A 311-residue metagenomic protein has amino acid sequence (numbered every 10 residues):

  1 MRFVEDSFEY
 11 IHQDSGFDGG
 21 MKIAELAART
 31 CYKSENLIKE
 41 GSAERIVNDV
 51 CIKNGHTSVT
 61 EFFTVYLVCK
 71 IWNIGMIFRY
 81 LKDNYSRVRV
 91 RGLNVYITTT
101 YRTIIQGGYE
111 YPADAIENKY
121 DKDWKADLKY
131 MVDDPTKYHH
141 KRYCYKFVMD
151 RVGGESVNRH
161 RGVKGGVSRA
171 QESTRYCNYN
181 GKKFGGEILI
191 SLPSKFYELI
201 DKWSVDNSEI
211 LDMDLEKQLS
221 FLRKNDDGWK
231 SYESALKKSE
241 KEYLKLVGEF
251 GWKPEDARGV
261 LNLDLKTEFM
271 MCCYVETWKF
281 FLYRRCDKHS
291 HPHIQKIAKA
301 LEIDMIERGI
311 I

Functional and structural regions predicted by a protein language model:
M1-I311: Family-specific signature for flavin-dependent thymidylate synthase
